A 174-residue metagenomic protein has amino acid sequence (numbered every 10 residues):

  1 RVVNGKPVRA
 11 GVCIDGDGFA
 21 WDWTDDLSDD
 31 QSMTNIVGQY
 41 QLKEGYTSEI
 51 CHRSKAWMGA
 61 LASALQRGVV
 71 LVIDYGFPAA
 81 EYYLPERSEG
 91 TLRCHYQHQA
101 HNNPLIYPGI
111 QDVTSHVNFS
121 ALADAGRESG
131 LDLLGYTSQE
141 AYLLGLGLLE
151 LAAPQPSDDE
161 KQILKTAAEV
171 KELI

Functional and structural regions predicted by a protein language model:
R1-N35, P85-Y96: A mobile, often basic/glycine-rich helix-loop segment that functions as the active-site lid/recognition loop
M33-I174: Long, Lys/Arg- and hydrophobic-enriched amphipathic alpha-helices
